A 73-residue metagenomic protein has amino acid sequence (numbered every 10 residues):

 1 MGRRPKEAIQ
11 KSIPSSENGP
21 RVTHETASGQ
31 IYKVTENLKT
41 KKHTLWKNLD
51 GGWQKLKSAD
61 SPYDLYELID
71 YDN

Functional and structural regions predicted by a protein language model:
G2-T26: Negatively charged, low-complexity tracts enriched in Asp/Glu with abundant Ser/Thr
R3, T26-G29, L65, I69: Generic low-polarity alpha-helical segments
K6, T23, K33, K55-L56: Intrinsically disordered, low-complexity, compositionally biased regions/tails
G19, H43, D50-G52, K57-N73: A short, charged, amphipathic alpha-helix used as a generic interaction element across diverse proteins
I31-G52: Short aromatic-glycine-(Arg/Gly/Cys) micro-motifs in beta-strand/loop hairpins
